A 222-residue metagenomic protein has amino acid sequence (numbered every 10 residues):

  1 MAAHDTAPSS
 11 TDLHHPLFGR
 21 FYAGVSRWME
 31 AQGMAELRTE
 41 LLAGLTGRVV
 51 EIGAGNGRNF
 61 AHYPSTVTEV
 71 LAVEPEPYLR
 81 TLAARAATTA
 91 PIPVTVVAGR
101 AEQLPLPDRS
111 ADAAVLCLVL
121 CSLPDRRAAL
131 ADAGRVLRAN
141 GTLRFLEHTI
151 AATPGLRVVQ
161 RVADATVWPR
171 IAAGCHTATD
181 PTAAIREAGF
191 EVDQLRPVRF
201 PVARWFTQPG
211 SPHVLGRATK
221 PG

Functional and structural regions predicted by a protein language model:
A2-G47, R58-H62, Y78: Conserved class I S-adenosyl-L-methionine
V50-Q103: Class I SAM-dependent methyltransferase SAM/SAH-binding core
E102-A114: A short acidic, Gly/Pro-enriched loop at the edge of an enzyme's catalytic core that lines a small-molecule cofactor
D112-D125: A short SAM/SAH-binding and catalytic strip from SAM-dependent methyltransferases
R127-T142: A short glycine-rich, Lys/Arg-flanked "PGG" loop and its adjoining helix->strand segment in the class I
R144-T166, A172: Conserved class I S-adenosyl-L-methionine
A173-G189: Short alpha-helix
R196-G222: Core SAM-dependent methyltransferase catalytic element
